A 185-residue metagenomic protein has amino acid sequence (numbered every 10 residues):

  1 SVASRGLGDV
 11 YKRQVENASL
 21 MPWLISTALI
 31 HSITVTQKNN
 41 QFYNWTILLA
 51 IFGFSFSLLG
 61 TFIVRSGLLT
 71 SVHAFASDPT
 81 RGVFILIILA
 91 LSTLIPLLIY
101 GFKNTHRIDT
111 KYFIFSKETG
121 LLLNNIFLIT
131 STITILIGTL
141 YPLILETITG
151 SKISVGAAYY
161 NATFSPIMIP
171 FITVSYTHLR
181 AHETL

Functional and structural regions predicted by a protein language model:
S1-Y11, H178-L185: Single conserved hydrophobic/aromatic residue that forms the stacking wall/gate of nucleotide- or nucleobase-binding
S4-N17, I63-I85, T110-F115, Y141-N161: Membrane-interface interhelical loops and short amphipathic "cap" helices that link adjacent transmembrane segments
S4-R5, D9, E16-S26, I30 (+2 more regions): Hydrophobic, small-residue-rich alpha-helical packing segments that form membrane-like cores
S4-R5, F56-L69, F102-K103, S131-S151 (+2 more regions): Membrane-interface helix-loop junctions at the exits of transmembrane helices
K12, W45-L59, I88-L94, L123-T134: Alpha-helical transmembrane segments of integral membrane proteins, especially early/N-terminal helices
S19-S32, F84-K103, S131-T132, S165-Y176: Hydrophobic cores of alpha-helical transmembrane segments in multi-pass inner/ER membrane proteins, independent
T27, H31-N39, F102-S116, Y176 (+1 more regions): Cytoplasmic membrane-interface regions of multi-pass membrane proteins
V35-I51, A76-V83, K111-L123: Membrane-interfacial loop-to-helix junctions in multi-pass inner-membrane proteins
